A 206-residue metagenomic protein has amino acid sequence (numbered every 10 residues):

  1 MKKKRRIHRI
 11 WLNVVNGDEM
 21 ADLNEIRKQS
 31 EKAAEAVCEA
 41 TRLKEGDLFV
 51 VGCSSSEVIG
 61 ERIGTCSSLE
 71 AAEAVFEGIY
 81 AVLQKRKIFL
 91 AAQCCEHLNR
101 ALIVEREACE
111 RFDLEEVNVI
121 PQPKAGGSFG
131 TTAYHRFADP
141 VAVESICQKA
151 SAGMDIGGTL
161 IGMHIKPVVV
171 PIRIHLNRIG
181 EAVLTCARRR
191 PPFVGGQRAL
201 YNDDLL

Functional and structural regions predicted by a protein language model:
V14-F49, C53, L69-V82: N-terminal glycine-/serine-/threonine-rich phosphate-binding loop
E35, E39-R42, Y80-I88, Y134-A142 (+1 more regions): Generic secondary-structure signature for well-ordered alpha-helical cores
T41-L43, A125, R173-R178: Solvent-exposed alpha-helices and their adjacent loops that cap or buttress functional pockets in soluble metabolic
V58-I63, S67-A74, G78-R100, A125: Active-site histidine-anchored catalytic micro-motif
R86-Q148, M154-I156: Ligand-binding beta-strand-loop-alpha-helix segment within the catalytic cores of soluble metabolic enzymes
T131, H135, D139-L206: Glycine-rich, aromatic-bearing surface loops/beta-hairpins
